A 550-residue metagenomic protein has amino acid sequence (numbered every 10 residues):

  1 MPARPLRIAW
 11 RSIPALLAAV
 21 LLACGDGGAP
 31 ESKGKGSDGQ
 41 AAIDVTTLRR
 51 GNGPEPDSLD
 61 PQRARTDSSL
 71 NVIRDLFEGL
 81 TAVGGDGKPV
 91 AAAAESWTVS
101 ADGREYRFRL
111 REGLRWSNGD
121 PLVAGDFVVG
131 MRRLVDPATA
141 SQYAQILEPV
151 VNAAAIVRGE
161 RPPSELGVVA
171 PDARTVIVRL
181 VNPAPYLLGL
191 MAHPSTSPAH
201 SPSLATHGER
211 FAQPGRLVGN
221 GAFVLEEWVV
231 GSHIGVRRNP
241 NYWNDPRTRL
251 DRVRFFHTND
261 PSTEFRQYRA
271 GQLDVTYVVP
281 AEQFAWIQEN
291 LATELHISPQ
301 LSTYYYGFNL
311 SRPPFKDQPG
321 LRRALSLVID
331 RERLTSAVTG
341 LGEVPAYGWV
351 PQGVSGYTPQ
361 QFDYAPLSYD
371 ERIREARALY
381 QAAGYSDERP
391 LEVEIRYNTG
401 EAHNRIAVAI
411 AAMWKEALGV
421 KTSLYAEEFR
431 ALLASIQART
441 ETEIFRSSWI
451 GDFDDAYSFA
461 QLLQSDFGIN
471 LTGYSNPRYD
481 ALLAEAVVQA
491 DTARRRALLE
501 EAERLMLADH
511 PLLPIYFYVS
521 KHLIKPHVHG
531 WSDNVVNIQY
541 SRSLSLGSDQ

Functional and structural regions predicted by a protein language model:
G28, V230, I373, R377-G451 (+3 more regions): Ligand/substrate-recognition segments at binding pockets and active sites
A29-P30, E226-R237, R254-R312, S336-A337: Extracellular/periplasmic solute-recognition and catalytic clefts
A41, V168-V169, T335, D370 (+4 more regions): Extracytoplasmic/peripheral linker and loop segments enriched in polar/acidic and small residues with frequent Thr/Pro
G51-A101, T139, R216-N220: N-terminal lobe/hinge region of extracytoplasmic solute-binding protein
E95-I146, I177, Q267, F315-D317: Aromatic- and charge-enriched surface segment that lines or borders ligand/interaction sites
V151, G159-E165, V169, R174 (+3 more regions): Gly/Pro-rich hinge or "lid" segments in bacterial periplasmic/extracellular proteins
P345-A382, G400-R405: Structural transition elements
H522-Q550: Long beta-strand-rich cores associated with HINT superfamily self-processing modules
